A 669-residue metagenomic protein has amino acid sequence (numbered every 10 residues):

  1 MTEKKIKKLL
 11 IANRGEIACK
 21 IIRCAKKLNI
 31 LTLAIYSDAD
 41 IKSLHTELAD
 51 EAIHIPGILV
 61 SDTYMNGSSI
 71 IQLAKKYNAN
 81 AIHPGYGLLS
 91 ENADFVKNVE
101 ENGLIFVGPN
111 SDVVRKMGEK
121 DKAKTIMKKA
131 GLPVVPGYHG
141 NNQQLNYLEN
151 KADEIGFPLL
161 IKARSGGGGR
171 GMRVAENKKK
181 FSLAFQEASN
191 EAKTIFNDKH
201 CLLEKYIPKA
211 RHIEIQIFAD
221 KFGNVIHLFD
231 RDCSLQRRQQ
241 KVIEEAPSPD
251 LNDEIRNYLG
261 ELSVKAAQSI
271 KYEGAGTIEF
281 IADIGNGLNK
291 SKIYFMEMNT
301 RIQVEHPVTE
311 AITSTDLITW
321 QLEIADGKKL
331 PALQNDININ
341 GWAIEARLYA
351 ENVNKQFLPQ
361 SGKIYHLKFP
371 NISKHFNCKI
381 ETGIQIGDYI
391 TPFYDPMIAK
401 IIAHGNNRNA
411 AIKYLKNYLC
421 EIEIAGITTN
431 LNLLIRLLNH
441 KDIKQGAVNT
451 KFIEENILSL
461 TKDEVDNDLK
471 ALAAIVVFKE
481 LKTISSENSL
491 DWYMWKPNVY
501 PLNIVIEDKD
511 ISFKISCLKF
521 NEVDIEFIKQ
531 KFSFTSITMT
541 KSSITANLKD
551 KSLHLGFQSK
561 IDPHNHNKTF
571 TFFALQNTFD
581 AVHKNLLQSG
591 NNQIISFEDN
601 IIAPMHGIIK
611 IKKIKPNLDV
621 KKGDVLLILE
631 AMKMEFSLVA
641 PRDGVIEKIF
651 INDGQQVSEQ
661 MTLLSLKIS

Functional and structural regions predicted by a protein language model:
M1-I278, A282-Q303: N-terminal beta-alpha lobe that positions the nucleotide/phosphoryl donor in ATP/NTP-coupled carboxylate activation
K7, R170-G171, P247, D395-I401 (+2 more regions): Short amphipathic alpha-helical segments
M172-V174, K205, L251, M397-N406 (+2 more regions): Short, well-ordered beta-strand elements within core beta-sheets of diverse protein domains
K205, C517-K519, T538, I611 (+1 more regions): A residue-level detector for short acidic-glycine micro-motifs
F218-D220, I281-G287, L367, G383-Q385 (+2 more regions): Short beta-strand micro-motifs enriched in acidic
S263, P307-S533, I537, E659 (+1 more regions): Catalytic cores of soluble metabolic enzymes centered on carboxylation/carboxyl-transfer
D562-A603: Catalytic P-loop NTP-binding/switch module of NTPases
G590-S669: Structured functional modules or segments
